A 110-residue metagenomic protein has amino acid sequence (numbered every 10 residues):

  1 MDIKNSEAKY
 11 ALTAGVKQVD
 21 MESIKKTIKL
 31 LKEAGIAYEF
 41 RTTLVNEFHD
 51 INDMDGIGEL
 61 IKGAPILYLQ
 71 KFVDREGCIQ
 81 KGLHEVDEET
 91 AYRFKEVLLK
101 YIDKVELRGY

Functional and structural regions predicted by a protein language model:
M1-T90: Conserved AdoMet/S-adenosylmethionine-binding subsite of the radical SAM
Y92-Y110: A C-terminal junction/extension of Radical SAM enzymes
